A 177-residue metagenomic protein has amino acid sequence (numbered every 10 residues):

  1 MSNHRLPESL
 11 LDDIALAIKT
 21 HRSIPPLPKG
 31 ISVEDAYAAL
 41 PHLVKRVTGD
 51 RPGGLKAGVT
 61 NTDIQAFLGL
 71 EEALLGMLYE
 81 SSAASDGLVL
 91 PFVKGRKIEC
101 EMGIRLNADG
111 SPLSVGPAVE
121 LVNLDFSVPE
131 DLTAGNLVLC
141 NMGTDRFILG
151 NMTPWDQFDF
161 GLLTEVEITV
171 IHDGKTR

Functional and structural regions predicted by a protein language model:
N3-R177: Catalytic-core "active-site belt" of small-molecule-metabolizing enzymes, emphasizing His/Asp/Glu-rich regions
